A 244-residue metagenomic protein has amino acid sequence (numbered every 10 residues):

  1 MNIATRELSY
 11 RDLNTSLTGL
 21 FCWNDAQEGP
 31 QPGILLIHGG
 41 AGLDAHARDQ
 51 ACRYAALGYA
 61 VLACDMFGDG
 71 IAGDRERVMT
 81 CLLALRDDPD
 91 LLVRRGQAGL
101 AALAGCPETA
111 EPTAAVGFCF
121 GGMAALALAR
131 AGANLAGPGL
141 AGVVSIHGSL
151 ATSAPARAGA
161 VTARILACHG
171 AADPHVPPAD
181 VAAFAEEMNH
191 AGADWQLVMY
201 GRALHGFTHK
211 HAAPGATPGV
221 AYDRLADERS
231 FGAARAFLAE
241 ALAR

Functional and structural regions predicted by a protein language model:
R6-E108, T208-D223: Serine-hydrolase catalytic machinery in alpha/beta-hydrolase-like enzymes
P107-F118: Alpha/beta-hydrolase fold nucleophile elbow
A115-G117, I146, C168: Short beta-strand immediately N-terminal to the catalytic nucleophile in serine-hydrolase-like folds
G117-G121, A125: Gly/Ala-rich beta-loop-alpha elbow adjacent to hydrolase catalytic centers
A136-S149: A conserved short beta-strand
V161, A167-H169, D173: Short beta-strand/loop motif that positions the catalytic acidic residue of the alpha/beta-hydrolase fold
P174-D180: Conserved alpha/beta-hydrolase "acid-adjacent" motif
D194-R244: C-terminal catalytic histidine-bearing segment of alpha/beta-hydrolase fold enzymes
